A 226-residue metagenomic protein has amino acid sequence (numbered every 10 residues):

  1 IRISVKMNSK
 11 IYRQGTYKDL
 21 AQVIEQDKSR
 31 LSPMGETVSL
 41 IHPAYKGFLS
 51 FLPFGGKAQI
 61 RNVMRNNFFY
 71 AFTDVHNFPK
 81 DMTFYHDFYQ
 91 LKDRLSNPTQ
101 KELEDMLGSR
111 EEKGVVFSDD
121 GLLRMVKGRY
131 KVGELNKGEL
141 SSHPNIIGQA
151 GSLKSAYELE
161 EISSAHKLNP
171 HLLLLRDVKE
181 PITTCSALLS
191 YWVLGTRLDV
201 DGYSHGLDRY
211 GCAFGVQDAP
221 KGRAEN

Functional and structural regions predicted by a protein language model:
I1-R30, E36-N226: A binding-site-centric feature that preferentially detects glycan-recognition modules on secreted/surface proteins
